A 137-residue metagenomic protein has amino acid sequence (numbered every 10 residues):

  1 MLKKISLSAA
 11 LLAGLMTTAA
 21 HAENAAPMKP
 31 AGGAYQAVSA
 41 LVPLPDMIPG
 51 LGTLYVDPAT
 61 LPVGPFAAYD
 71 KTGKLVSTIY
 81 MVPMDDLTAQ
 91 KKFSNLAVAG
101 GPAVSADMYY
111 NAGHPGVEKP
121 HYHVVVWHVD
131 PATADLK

Functional and structural regions predicted by a protein language model:
L2-H21: Gram-negative bacterial Sec-dependent N-terminal signal peptides
A22-K137: Metal-centered catalytic cores of metalloenzymes
